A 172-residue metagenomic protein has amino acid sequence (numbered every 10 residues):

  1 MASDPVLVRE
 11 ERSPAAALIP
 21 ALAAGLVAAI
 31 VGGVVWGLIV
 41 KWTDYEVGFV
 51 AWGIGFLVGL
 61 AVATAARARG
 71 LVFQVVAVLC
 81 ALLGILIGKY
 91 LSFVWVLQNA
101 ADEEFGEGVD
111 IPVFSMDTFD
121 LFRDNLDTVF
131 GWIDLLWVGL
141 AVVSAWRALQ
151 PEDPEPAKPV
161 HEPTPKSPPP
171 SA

Functional and structural regions predicted by a protein language model:
M1-P14: Short, Lys/Arg-rich, polar N-terminal cytosolic tail immediately upstream of the first transmembrane signal-anchor
A16-A24, A28, V50, V72-C80 (+1 more regions): Alpha-helical transmembrane segments of integral membrane proteins
L26-K41: Membrane-embedded alpha-helical segments in integral membrane proteins
V34, L38, L57, L140-R147: Transmembrane alpha-helix boundary/anchor motif
V34-L38, L60-A61, L82, L86: Alpha-helical transmembrane segments of multipass membrane proteins
T43-G59, A63-L82: Internal alpha-helical transmembrane segments of multi-pass membrane proteins
V75-Q98: Hydrophobic alpha-helical membrane-insertion segments
Y90-A172: C-terminal binding/interaction regions
